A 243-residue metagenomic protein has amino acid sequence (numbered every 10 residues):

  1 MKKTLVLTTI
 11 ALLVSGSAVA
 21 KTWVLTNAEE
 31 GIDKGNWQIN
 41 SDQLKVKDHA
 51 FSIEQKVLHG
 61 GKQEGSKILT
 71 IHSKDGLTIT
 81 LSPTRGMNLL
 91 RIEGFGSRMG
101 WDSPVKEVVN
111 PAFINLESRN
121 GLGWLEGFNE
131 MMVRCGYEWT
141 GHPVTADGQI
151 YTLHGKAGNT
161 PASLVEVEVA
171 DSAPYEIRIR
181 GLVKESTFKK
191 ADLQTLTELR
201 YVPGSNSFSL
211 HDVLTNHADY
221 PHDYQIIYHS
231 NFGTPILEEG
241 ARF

Functional and structural regions predicted by a protein language model:
M1-K2, A20: Generic cytosolic/nucleocytoplasmic N-terminal low-complexity/intrinsically disordered segments
K2-T8: Sec-dependent signal peptide recognition, specifically the positively charged N-region followed immediately by
A11-L12, E238: Repetitive helical segments and hydrophobic/amphipathic motifs
S15-S17: N-terminal signal peptide c-region/cleavage motif recognized by signal peptidases
A20-S209, P221, F232-A241: Surface-exposed acidic/polar loop and edge beta-strand patches at domain peripheries
H211-V213: Residues within well-ordered beta-strands of beta-sheet-rich folds
T215-Y220: Short solvent-exposed strand-capping/beta-turn motif centered on an Asx-Ser/Thr pair
I226-F232: Short acidic, flexible loop segments centered on an aromatic residue
